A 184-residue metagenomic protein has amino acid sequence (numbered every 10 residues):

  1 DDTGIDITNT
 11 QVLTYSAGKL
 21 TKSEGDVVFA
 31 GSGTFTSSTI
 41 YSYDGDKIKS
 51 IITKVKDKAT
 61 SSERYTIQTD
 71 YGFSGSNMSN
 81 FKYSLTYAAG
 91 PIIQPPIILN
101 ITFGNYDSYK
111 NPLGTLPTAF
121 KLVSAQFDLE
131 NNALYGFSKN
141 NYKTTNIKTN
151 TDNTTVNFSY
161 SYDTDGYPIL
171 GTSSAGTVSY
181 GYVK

Functional and structural regions predicted by a protein language model:
D1-K184: Buried hydrophobic residues that stabilize the cores of well-folded domains
